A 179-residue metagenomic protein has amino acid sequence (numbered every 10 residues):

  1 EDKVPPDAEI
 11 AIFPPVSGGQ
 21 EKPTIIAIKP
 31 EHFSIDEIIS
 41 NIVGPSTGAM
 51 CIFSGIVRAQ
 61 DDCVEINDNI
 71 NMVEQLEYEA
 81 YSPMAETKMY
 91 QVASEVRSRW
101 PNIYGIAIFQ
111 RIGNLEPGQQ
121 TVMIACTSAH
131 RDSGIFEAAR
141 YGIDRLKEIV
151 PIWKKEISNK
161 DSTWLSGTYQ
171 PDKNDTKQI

Functional and structural regions predicted by a protein language model:
P5-P15, E21-T121, T127-I179: N-terminal, polar/charged subdomain of small-to-medium soluble alpha/beta proteins
